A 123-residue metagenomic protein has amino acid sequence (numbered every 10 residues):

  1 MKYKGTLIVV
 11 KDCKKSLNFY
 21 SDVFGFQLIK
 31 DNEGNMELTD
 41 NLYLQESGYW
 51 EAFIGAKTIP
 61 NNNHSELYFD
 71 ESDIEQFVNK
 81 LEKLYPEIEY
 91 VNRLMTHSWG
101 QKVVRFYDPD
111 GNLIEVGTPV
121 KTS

Functional and structural regions predicted by a protein language model:
M1-K15, S65-L67, V120-S123: N-terminal beta-strand motif that seeds the catalytic metal site of vicinal oxygen chelate
M1-K2, I59-H64, H97-S98: Short glycine-enriched loop/turn motifs at secondary-structure junctions
G5, F24, E115: Short catalytic micro-motifs in class I SAM-dependent methyltransferases
D12-C13, L67-L113: Vicinal oxygen chelate
D12-F26: Amphipathic alpha-helical segments
L17, M36-E37, Q45, I88-V91: A generic "structured core" feature
D22-I29, K83-I88: Conserved acetyl-CoA-binding loop of GNAT-fold acetyltransferases
Q27-N62, L113-T118: Conserved short beta-strand elements that form part of the metal-binding/catalytic scaffold of enzyme active sites
